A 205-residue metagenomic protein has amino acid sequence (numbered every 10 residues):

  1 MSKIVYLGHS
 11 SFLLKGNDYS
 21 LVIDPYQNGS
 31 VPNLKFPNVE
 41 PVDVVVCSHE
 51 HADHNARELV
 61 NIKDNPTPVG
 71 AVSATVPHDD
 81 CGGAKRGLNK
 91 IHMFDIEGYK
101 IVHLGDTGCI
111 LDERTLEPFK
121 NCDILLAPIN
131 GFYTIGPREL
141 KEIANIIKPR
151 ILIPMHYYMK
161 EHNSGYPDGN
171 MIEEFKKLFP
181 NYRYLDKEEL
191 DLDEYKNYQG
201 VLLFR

Functional and structural regions predicted by a protein language model:
K3-Y6, S20-D24, A71-P77, I91-M93 (+2 more regions): Active-site-proximal beta-strand elements of phosphoester/diester hydrolases
V5-L7, K85-R86, I151-R205: Binuclear metal-ion centers of metallo-dependent hydrolases, dominated by the metallo-beta-lactamase
S11-L14, H92-F94: Short beta-strand scaffold segments in enzyme catalytic cores
L13-V46, H54-D64, T75-G87, T107-P118: Pre-active-site segment of Zn-dependent metallo-hydrolases
D43, D123, R150: Conserved acidic residues
H49, I129, M155-Y157: Short secondary-structure boundary segments
H54-G98, K177-K196: Metallo-beta-lactamase
G83-I147: Active-site-proximal loop/helix segments of hydrolase catalytic cores
